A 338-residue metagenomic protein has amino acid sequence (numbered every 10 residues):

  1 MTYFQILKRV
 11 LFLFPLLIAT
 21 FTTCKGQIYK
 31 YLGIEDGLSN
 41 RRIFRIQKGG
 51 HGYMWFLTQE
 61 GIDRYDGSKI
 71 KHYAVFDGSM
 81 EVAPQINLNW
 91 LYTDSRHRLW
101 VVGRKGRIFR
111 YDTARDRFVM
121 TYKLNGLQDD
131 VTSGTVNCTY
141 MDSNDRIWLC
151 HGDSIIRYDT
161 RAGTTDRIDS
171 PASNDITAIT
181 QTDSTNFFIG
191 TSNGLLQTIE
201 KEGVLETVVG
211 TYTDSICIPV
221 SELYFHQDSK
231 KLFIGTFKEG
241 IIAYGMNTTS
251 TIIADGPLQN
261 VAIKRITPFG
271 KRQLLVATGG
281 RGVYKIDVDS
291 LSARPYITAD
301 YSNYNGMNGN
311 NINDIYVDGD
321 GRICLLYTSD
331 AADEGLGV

Functional and structural regions predicted by a protein language model:
M1-S329: Carboxylate-rich, polar loop motifs that coordinate divalent cations or form catalytic acidic clusters
Y327-V338: Single conserved hydrophobic/aromatic residue that forms the stacking wall/gate of nucleotide- or nucleobase-binding
